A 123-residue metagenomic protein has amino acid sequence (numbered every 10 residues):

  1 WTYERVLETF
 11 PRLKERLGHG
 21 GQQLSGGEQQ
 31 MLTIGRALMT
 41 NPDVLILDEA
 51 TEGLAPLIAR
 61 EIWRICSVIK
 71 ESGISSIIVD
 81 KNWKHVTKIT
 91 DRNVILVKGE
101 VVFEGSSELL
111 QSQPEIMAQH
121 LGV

Functional and structural regions predicted by a protein language model:
G20-L24, E28: Conserved ABC ATPase signature
A37-L38: ABC ATPase C-loop
N41: Conserved catalytic motifs of ABC-family nucleotide-binding domains
L45-E49: Catalytic Walker B motif of ABC-type/P-loop ATPase nucleotide-binding domains
R60-S72: Helical segment within the ABC ATPase nucleotide-binding domain
D80-K81: H-loop/switch region of ABC-family ATPase nucleotide-binding domains
V86-K88: A short, surface-exposed alpha-helical micro-motif characterized by mixed small hydrophobic and charged/polar residues
